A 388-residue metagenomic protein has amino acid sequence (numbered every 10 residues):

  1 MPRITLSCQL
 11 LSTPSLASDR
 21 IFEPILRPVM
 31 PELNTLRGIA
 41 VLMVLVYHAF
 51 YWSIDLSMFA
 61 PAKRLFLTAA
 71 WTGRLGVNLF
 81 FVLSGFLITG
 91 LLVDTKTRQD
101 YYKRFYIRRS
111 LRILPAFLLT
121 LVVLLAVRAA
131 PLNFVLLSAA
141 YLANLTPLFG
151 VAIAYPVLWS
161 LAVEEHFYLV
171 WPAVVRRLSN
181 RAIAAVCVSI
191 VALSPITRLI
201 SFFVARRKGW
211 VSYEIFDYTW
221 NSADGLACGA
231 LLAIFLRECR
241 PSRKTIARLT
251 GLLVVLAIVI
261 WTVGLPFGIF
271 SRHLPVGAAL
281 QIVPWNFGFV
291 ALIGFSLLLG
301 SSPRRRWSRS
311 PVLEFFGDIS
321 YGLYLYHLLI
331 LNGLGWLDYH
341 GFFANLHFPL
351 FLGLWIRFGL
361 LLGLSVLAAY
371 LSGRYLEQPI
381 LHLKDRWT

Functional and structural regions predicted by a protein language model:
I4-E32, L42-W71, I88-D100, A126 (+4 more regions): Alpha-helical transmembrane segments in multi-pass integral membrane proteins
N34, F105, V157-A162, Y324: Short alpha-helical catalytic segment bearing the HExxH-like zincin motif of zinc-dependent metalloproteases
N34, G38-V41, V77, S84 (+7 more regions): Residues within membrane-spanning alpha-helices of integral membrane proteins, especially the hydrophobic core/packing
R37, G85, S110, E164 (+3 more regions): Divalent metal-coordination and catalytic microenvironments
F80-F81, F86-G90, R109-F134, N332: Specific transmembrane helices
L121, Y168-R177, R181-A192: Hydrophobic, aromatic-rich transmembrane alpha-helices and their immediate juxtamembrane boundary segments
L137-L142: Short helix- or helix-capping micro-motifs that position conserved polar/aromatic residues at function-defining sites
V151-A173: Function-critical hydrophobic alpha-helical transmembrane segments in multi-pass membrane proteins
